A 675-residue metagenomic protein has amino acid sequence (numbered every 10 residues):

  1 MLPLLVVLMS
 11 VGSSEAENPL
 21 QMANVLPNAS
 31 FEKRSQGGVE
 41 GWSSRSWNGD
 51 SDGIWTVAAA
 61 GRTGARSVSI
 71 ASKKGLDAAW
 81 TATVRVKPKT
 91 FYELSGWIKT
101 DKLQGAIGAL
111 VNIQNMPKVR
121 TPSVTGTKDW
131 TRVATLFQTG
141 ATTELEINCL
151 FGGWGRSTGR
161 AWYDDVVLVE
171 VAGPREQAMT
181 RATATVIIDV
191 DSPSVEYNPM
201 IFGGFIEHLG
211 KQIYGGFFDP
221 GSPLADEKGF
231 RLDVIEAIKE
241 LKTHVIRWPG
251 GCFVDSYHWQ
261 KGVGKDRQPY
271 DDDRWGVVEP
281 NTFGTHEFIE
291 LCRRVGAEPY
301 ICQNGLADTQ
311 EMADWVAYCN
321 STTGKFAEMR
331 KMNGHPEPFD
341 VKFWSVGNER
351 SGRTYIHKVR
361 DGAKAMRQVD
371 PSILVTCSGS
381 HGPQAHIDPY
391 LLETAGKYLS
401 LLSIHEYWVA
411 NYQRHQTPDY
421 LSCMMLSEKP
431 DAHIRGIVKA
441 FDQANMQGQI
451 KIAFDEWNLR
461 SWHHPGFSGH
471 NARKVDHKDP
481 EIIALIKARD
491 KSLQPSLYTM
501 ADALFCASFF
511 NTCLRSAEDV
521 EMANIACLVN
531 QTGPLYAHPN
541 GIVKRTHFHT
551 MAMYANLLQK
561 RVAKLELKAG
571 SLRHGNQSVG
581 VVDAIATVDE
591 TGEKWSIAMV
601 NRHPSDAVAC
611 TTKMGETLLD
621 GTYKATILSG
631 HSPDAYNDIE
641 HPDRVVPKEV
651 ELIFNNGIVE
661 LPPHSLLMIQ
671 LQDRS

Functional and structural regions predicted by a protein language model:
M1-S10: Bacterial N-terminal signal peptides
E15-I187, D191, G262-P280, E298 (+7 more regions): Extracellular and organelle-lumenal recognition/adhesion modules and their flexible linkers in secreted
R175-P418, D431, R435: N-terminal catalytic cores of secreted or lumenal carbohydrate-active enzymes
T354-F510, K568-S578: Noncatalytic carbohydrate-binding groove/subsite architecture in carbohydrate-active enzymes
D502-T532: Substrate-binding cleft of secreted/luminal carbohydrate-active enzymes
E521-K594: Glycan-recognition and catalytic regions of carbohydrate-active enzymes
V579-L619, A625, L667: Carbohydrate-binding surface patches
G615-I639: Solvent-exposed beta-hairpin/edge-strand motifs
